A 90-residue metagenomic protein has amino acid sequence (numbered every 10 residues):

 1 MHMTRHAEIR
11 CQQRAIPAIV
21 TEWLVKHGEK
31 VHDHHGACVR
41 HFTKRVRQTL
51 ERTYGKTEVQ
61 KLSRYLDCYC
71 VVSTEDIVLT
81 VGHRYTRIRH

Functional and structural regions predicted by a protein language model:
M1-H90: Ribonuclease/tRNase effector modules and their secretory precursors
